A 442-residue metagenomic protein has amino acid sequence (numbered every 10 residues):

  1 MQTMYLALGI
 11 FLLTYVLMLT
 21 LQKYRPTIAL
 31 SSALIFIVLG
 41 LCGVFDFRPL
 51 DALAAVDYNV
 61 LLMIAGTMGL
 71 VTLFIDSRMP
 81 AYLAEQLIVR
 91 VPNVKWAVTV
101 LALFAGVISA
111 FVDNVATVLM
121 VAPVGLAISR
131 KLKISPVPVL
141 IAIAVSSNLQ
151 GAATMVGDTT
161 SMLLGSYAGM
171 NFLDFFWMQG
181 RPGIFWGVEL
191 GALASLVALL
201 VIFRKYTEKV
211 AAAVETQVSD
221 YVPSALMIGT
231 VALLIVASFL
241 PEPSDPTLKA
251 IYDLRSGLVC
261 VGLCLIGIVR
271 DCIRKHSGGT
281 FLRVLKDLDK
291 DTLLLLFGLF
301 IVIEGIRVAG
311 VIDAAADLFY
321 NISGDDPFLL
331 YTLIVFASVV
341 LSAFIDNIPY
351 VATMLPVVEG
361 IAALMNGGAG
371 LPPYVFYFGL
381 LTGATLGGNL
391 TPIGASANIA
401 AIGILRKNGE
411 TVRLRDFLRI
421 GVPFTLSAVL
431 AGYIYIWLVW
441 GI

Functional and structural regions predicted by a protein language model:
M1-D76, Y82, G180-D317, V412 (+1 more regions): Hydrophobic transmembrane alpha-helices of multi-pass small-molecule transporters
V16-K23, F104-D113, A144-V156, F336-Y350 (+2 more regions): Transmembrane alpha-helix interface/packing and boundary motifs in multi-pass membrane proteins, characterized by
P26, N59, K95-W96, V137 (+5 more regions): Residues that define the loop-to-transmembrane-helix transition and helix capping in multi-pass membrane transporters
A29-S32, F36, M68, V98-A105 (+13 more regions): Alpha-helical transmembrane segments of multi-pass membrane proteins, especially transporters and channels
L50-V137, T292-G367: Membrane-embedded alpha-helical segments and adjacent helix-loop junctions characteristic of multi-pass solute
L83, A116-A127, L140-I141, T154-M170 (+4 more regions): Re-entrant/interfacial helical elements at transmembrane boundaries that shape and gate the permeation pathway
I128-S224, G368, P372, I399-I434: Membrane-core helix-loop-helix motifs of multi-pass transport proteins
W177-G187, G298, L329-I442: C-terminal transmembrane helix pair
